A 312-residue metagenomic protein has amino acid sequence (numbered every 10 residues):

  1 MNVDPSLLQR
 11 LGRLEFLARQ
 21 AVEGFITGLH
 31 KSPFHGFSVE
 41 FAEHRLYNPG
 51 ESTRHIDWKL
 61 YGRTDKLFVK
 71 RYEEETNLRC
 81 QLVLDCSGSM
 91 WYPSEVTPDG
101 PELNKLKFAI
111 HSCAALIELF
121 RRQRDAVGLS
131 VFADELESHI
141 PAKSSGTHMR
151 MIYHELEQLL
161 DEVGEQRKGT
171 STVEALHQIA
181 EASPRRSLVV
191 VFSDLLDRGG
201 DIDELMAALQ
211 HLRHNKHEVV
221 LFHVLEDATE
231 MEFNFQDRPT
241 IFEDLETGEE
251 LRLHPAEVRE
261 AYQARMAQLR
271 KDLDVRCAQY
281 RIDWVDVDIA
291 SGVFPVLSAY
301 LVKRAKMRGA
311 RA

Functional and structural regions predicted by a protein language model:
M1-P33, L46-E51, L60, V69-A114 (+1 more regions): Exposed, interaction-prone extracellular/peripheral surfaces
F34-S38: A positional/architectural concept
E43: Acidic, metal-associated active-site segment
R54-T64: N-terminal low-complexity, intrinsically disordered segments
